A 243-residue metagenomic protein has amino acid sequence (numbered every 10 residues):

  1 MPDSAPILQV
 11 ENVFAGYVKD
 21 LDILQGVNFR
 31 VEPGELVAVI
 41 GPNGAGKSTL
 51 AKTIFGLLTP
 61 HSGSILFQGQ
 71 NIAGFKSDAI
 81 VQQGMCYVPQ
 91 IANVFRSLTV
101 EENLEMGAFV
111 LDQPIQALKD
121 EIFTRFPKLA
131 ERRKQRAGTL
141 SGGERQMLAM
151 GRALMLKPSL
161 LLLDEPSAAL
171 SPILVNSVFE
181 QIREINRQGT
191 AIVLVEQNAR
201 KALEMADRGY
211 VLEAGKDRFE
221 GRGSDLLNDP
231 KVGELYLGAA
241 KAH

Functional and structural regions predicted by a protein language model:
P2-V10, F14-G26, P33, L57 (+1 more regions): A short, flexible loop at the N-terminus of ABC-type nucleotide-binding domains that lies
V18-K19, V100-A117, R125-P127, L237-K241: ABC-type ATPase nucleotide-binding domains, specifically the catalytic core motifs of the NBD
I40-P42: The feature captures the beta-strand-to-loop junction immediately N-terminal to the Walker
G63-N71, Q83, I115-A117, E121-T124 (+1 more regions): Conserved ABC transporter NBD signature motif
R136-L140, E144: Conserved ABC ATPase signature
A153-L154: ABC ATPase C-loop
K157: Conserved catalytic motifs of ABC-family nucleotide-binding domains
L161-E165: Catalytic Walker B motif of ABC-type/P-loop ATPase nucleotide-binding domains
